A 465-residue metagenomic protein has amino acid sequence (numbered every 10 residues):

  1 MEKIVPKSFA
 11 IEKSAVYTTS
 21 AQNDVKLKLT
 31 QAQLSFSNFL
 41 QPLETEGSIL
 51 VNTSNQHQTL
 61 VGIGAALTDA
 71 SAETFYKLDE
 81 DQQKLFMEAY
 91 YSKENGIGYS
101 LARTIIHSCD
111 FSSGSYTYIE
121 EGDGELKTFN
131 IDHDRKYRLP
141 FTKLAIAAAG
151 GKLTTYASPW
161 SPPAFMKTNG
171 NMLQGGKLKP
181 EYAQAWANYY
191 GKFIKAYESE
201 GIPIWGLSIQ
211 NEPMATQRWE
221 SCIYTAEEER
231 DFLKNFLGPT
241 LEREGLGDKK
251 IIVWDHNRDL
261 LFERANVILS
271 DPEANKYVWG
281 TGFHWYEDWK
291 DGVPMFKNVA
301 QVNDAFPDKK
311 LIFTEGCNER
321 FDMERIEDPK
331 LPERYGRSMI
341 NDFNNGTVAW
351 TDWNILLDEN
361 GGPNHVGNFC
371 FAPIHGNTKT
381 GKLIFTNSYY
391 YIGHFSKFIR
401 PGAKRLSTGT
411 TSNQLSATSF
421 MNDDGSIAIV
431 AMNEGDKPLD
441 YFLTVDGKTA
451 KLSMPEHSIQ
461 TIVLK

Functional and structural regions predicted by a protein language model:
I4-T30, P42-G47, V51, T155-A157 (+3 more regions): Substrate-binding and catalytic surfaces of secreted/luminal carbohydrate-active proteins
K28-I204, T225, N235: N-terminal catalytic cores of secreted or lumenal carbohydrate-active enzymes
V61-G64, Y118-E120, K167-N171, Y182 (+5 more regions): Short amphipathic alpha-helical segments, especially helix-boundary/capping motifs
D69-E73, M214-T216, N318-R320: A short, flexible beta-alpha/helix-coil linker loop
R103-D110, S158-P162, S208-E212, D255-R258 (+1 more regions): Short, solvent-exposed turn/loop segments enriched in Gly/Ser/Thr/Pro and often Arg
D110-S113, P163-M166, A215-T216, L260 (+1 more regions): Short catalytic/ligand-binding loop motif for oxyanion handling, primarily in non-cytosolic enzymes, centered on
